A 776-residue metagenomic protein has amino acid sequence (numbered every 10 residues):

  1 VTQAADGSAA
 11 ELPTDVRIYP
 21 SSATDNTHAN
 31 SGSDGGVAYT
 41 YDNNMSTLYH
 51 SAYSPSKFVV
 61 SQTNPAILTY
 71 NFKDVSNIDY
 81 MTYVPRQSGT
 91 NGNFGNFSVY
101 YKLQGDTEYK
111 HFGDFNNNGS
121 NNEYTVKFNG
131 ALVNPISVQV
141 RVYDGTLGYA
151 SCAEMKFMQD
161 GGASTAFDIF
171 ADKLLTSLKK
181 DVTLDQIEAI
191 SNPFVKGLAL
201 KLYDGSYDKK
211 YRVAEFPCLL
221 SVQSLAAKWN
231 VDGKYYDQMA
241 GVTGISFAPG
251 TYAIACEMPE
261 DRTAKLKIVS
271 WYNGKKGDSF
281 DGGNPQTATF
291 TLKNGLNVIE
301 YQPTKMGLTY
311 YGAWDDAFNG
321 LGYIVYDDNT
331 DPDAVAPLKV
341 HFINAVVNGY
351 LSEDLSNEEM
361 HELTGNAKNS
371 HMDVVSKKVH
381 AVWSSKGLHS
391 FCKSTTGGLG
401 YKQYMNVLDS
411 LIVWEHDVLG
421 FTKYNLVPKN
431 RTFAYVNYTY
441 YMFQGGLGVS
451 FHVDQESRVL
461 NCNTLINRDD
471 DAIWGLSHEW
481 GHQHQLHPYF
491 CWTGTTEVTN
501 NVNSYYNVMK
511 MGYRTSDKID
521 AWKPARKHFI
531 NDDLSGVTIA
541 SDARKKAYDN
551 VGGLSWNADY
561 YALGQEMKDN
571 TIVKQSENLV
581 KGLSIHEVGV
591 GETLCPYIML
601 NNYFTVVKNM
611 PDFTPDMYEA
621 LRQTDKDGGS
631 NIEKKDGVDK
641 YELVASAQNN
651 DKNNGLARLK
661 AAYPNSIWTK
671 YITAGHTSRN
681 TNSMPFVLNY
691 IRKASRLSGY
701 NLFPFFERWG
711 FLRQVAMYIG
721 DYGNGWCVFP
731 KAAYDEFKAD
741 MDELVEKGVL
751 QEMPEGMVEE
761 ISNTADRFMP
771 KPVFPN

Functional and structural regions predicted by a protein language model:
V1-M45, Q62, R86-S98, V138-K209 (+1 more regions): Juxtadomain low-complexity/linker regions and immediately adjacent membrane-anchoring helices
N44-H111, S120-A166: Aromatic, loop-rich ligand-recognition surfaces of beta-strand-rich domains
N116-I136, V142-L147, G295-N319: Beta-sandwich interaction modules
S164-K210, A214-E215, N650-N776: Beta/coil-rich, acidic/histidine-enriched accessory regions frequently appended to metallopeptidases
T165-G349: Beta-strand-enriched, solvent-exposed domains that form extended recognition/catalytic surfaces
E257-D261, W271-D281, E300-H380, S384-F433: Zn2+-dependent metallopeptidase catalytic core
M360-L363, A367-Y603: Catalytic cores of extracellular degradative/oxidative enzymes
H528-Y718: Active-site-proximal alpha-helical
